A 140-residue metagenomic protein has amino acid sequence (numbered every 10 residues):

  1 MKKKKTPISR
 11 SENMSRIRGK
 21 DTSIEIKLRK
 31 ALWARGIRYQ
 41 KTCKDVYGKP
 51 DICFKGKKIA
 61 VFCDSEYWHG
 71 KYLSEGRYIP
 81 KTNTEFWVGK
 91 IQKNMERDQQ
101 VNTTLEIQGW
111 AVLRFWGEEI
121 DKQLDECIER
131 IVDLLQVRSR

Functional and structural regions predicted by a protein language model:
M1-R140: Nucleic-acid endo/exonuclease domains
